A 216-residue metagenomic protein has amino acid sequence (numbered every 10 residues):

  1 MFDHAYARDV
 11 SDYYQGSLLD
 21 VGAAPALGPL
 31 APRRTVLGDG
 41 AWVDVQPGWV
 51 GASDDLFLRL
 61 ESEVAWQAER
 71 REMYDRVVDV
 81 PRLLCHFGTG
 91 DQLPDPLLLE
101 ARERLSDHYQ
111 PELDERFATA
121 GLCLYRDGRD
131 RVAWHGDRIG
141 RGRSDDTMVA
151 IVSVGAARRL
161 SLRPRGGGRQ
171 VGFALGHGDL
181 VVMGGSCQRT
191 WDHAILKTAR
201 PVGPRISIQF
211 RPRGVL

Functional and structural regions predicted by a protein language model:
F2-L216: Non-heme Fe(II) oxygenase metal-center motifs and adjacent flexible, charged/small-residue loops
